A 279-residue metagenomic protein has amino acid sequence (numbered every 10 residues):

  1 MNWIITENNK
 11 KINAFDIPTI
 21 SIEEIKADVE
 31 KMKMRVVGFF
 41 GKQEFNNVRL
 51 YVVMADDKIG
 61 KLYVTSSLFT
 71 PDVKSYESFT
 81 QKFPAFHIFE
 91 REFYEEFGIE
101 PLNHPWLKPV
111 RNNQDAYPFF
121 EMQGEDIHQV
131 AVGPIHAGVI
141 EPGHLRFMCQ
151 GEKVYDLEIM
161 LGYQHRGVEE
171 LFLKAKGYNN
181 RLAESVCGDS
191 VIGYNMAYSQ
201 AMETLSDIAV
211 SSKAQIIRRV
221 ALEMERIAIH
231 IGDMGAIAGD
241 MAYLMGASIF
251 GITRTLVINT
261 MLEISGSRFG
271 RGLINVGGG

Functional and structural regions predicted by a protein language model:
M1-K153: Terminal low-complexity/charged segments
K74, F83-H87, E96, P101-G279: Catalytic cofactor-binding cores of redox enzymes
